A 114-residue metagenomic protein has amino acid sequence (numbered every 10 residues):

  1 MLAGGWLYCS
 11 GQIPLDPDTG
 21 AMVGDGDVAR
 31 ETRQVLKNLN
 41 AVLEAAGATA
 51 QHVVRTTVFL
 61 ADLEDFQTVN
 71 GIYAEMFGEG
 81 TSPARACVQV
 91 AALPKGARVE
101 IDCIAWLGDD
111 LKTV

Functional and structural regions predicted by a protein language model:
M1-V114: Short, polar/acidic, helix-capping and beta-turn segments at strand->helix junctions that line the mouths
